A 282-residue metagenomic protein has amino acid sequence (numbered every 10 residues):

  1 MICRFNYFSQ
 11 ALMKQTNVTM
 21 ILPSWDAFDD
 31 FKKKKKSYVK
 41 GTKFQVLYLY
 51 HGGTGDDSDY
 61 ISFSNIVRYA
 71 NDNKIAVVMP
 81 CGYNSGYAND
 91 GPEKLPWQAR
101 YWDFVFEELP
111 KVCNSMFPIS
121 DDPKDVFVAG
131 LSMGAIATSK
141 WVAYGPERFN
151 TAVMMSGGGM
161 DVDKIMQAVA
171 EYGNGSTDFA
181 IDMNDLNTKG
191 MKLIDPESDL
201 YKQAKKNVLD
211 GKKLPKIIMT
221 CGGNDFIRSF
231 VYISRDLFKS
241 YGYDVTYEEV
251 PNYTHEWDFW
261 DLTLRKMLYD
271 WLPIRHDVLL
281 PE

Functional and structural regions predicted by a protein language model:
M1-E282: Non-catalytic cap/lid and distal C-terminal segments of serine-dependent acyl enzymes
